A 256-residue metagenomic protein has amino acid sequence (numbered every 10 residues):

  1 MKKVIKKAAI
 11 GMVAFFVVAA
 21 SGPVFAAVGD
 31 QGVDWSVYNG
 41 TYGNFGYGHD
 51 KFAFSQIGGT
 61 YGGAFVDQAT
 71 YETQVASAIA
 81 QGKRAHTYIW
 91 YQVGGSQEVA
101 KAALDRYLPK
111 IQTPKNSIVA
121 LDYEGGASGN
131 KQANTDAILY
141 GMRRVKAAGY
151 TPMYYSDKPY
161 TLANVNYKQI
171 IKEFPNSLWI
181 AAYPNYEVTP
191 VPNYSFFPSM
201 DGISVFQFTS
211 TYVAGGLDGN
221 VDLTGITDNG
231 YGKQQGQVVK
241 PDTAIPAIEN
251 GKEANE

Functional and structural regions predicted by a protein language model:
K2-A26: Sec-dependent N-terminal signal peptides of Gram-positive bacterial secreted proteins and lipoproteins
A19-P23, Q74, Y107-P109, N164-Q169 (+1 more regions): Intrinsically disordered, low-complexity boundary segments flanking structured domains
A27-H49, E173-E256: Functionally critical loop-and-helix segments that line ligand-binding/catalytic clefts of soluble enzyme domains
A27-T151: Substrate-binding cleft of extracellular glycoside hydrolase catalytic domains
V93, Y160, V213: Positions that flank functional sites
I118-Y194: Catalytic domains of cell-wall/extracellular-matrix polysaccharide-remodeling enzymes, centered on de-N-acetylation
